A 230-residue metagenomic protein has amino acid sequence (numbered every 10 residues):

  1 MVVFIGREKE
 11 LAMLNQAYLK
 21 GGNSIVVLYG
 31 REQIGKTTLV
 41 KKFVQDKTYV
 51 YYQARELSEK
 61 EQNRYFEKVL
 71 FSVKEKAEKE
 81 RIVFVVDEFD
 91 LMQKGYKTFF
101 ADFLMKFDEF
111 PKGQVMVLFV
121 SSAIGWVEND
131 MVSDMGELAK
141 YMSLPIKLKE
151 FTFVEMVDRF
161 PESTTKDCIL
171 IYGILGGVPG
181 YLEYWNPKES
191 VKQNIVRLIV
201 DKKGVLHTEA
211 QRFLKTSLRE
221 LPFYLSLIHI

Functional and structural regions predicted by a protein language model:
V3-L14: N-terminal pre-P-loop "Q-motif" helix
N23-V40: Walker A/P-loop nucleotide-binding motif
Y29, L91-F99, F103-M135: Sensor-1/coupling segment of RecA-like P-loop NTPase cores
D46-Y52, E56, K60-E75: Conserved NTP-binding/hydrolysis module of P-loop NTPases
A77-F99: Conserved P-loop NTPase "ATPase switch" module shared by AAA+ and STAND
S143-C168: Conserved small helical "lid"/interfacial subdomain of P-loop NTPases
P161-F213: Amphipathic alpha-helical "lid/sensor" segments that cap RecA-like P-loop NTPase cores
I228-I230: Conserved small/polar residues in nucleotide/adenosyl-binding loops
